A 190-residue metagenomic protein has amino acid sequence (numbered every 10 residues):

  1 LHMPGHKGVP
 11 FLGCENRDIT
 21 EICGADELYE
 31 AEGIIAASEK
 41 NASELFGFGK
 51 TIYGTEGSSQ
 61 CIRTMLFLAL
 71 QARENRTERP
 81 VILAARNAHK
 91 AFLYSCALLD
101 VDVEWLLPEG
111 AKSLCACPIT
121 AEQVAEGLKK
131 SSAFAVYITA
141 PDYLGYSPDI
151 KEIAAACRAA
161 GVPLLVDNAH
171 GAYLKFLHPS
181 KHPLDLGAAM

Functional and structural regions predicted by a protein language model:
L1-R17: N-terminal glycine-rich, Lys/His-bearing helix-loop that initiates the first secondary-structure elements of many
M3-G5, E21-G24, E30-A31, Y146-P148 (+1 more regions): Generic structural "secondary-structure junction" signal
K7-F11, E30-G33, A91-S95, A121: Short, functional N-terminal and low-complexity linear motifs
C14-Q60: Conserved N-terminal alpha-helix of the aminotransferase class I/II PLP-enzyme fold
N41, L45, T51, G57-M190: Conserved PLP-enzyme active-site core in the AAT-like
